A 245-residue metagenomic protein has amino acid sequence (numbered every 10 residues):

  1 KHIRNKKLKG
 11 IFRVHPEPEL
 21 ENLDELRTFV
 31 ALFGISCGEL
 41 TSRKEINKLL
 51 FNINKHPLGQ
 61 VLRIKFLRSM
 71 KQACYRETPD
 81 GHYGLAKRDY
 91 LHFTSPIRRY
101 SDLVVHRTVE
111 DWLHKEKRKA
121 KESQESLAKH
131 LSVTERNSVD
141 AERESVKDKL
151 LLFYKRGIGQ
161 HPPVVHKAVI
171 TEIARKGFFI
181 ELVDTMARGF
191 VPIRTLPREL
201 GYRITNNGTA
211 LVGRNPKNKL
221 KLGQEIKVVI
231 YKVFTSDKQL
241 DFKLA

Functional and structural regions predicted by a protein language model:
I3-H15: Glycine-rich phosphate/pyrophosphate-binding loops and their adjacent beta-strand/loop elements at enzyme active sites
P16-E21, L26, V30-A245: Structured C-terminal cores of nucleic-acid metabolism proteins
